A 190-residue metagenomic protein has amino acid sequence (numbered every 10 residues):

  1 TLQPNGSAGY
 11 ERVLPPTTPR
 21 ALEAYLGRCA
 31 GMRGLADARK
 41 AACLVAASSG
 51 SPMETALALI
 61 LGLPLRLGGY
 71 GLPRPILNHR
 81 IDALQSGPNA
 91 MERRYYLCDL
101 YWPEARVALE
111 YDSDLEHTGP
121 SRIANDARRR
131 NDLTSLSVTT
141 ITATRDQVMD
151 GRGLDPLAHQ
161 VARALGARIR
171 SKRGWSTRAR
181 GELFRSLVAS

Functional and structural regions predicted by a protein language model:
T1-L14: Hydrophobic alpha-helical segments and helix pairs
R12-S190: Surface segments flanking catalytic/ligand-binding clefts of nucleic-acid enzymes
